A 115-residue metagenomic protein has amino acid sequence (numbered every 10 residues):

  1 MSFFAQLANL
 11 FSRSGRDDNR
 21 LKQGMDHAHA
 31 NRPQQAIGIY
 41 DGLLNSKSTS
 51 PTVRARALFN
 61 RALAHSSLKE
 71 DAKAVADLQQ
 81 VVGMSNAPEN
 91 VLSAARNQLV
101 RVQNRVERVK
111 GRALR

Functional and structural regions predicted by a protein language model:
F3-N19, K47-S50: TPR-adjacent "capping" and linker segments in tetratricopeptide-repeat scaffold/adaptor proteins
K47, M84-N86: Alpha-helical junction/boundary sensor with strong preference for TPR arrays
L63-K73, L99-R115: Alpha-helical linker/edge segments of TPR/alpha-solenoid repeat scaffolds and analogous pre-/post-domain helices
